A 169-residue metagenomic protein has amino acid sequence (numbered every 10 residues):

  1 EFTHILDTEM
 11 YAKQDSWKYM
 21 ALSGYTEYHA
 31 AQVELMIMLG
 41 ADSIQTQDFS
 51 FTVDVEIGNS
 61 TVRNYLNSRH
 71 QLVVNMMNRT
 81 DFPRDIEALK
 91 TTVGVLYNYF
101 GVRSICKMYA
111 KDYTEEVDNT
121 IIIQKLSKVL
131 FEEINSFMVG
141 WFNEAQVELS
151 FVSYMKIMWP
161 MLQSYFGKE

Functional and structural regions predicted by a protein language model:
I5-Y28: Post-HEXXH active-site segment of zinc metalloproteases
L6-D7, M38, D42, G101-S104: Short alpha-helix boundary/capping elements
E9, A31-Q32, V74: Intrinsically disordered, low-complexity segments enriched in polar/charged small residues
A21-Q32, I57, S68, E87-T91: Short, well-structured alpha-helical interface segments that form or flank functional binding sites
E34-S68: Short helix/loop segments within enzyme catalytic domains that coordinate or immediately flank catalytic cofactors
S60-E169: Pan-zinc metallopeptidase signature
